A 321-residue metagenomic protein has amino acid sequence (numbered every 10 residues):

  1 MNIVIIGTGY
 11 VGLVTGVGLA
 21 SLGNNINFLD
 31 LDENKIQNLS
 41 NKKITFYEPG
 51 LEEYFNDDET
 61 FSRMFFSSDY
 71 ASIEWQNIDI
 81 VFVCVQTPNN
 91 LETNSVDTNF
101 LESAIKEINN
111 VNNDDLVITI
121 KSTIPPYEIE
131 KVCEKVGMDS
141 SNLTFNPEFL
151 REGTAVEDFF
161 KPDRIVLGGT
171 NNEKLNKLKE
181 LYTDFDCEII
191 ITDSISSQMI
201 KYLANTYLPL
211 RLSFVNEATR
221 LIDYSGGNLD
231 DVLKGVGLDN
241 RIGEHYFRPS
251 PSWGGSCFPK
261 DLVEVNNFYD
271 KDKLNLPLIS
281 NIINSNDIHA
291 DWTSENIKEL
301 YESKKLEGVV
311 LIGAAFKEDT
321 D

Functional and structural regions predicted by a protein language model:
M1-D321: Structural/interface elements that position substrates and couple domains in central-metabolism enzymes
